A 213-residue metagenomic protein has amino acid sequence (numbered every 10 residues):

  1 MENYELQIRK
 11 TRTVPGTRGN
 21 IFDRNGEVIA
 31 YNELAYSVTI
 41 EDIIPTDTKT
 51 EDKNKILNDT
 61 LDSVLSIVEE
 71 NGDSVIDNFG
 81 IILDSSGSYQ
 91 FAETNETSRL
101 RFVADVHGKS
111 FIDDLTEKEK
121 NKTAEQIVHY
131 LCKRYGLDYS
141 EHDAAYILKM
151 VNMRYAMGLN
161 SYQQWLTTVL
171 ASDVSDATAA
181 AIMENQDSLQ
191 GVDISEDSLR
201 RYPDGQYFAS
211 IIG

Functional and structural regions predicted by a protein language model:
M1-G213: Membrane-proximal periplasmic segments of bacterial cell-envelope enzymes, especially penicillin-binding proteins
